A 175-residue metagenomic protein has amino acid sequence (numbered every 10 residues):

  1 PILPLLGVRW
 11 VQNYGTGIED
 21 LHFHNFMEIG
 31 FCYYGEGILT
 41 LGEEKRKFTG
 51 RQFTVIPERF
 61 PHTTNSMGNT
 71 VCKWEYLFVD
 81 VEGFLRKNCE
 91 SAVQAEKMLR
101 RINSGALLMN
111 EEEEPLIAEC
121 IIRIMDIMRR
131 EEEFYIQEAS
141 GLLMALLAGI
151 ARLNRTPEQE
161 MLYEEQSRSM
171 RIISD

Functional and structural regions predicted by a protein language model:
P1-T49, G68, A92-V93: Generic protein-terminus/edge-of-domain signal
P1-W10, T63-R129, A148-T156: A hydrophobic/aromatic-rich effector-binding and dimerization subdomain of bacterial HTH-type transcriptional regulators
G15-T16, G50-R51, R59, N69 (+1 more regions): Tight coil/turn sites that cap or link beta-strands
L39-T40, I56, H62-N69: Short beta-strand His + acidic residue motifs that chelate non-heme Fe in jelly-roll/DSBH and cupin folds
E112, M128-A145, Y163-E164: All-alpha amphipathic helical-bundle segments outside canonical DNA-binding/catalytic cores that form hydrophobic
E114-A118, Q159-D175: A short, Lys/Arg-enriched amphipathic alpha-helix from helix-turn-helix/homeodomain DNA-binding modules
M125, L147, M170-S174: Hydrophobic residues on short alpha-helical segments
